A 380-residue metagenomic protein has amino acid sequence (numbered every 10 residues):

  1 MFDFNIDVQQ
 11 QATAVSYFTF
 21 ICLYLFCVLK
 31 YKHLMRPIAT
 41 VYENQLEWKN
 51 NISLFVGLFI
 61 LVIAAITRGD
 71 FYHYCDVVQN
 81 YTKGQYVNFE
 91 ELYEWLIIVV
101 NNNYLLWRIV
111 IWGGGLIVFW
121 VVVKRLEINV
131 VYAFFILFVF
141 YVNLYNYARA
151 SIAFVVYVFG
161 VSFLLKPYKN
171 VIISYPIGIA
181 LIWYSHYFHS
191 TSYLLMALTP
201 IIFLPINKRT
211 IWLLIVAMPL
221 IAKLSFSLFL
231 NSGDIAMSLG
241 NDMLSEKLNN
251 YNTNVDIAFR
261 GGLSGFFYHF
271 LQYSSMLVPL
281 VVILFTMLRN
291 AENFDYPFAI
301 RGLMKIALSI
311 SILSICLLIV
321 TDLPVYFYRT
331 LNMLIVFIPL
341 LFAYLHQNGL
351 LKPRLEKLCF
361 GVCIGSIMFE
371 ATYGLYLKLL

Functional and structural regions predicted by a protein language model:
M1-A12, H33-W112, L375-L380: TM-lumen/periplasm interface segments of multi-pass membrane proteins, especially the first transmembrane helix
F20-P37, L116, M276-P297: Hydrophobic, aromatic-rich transmembrane alpha-helices and their immediate juxtamembrane boundary segments
Y42-N44, W48, T67, Y72-E94 (+3 more regions): Alpha-helical transmembrane segments and terminal signal-anchor/GPI-anchor hydrophobic tails, characterized by long
V110-L126: Transmembrane-helix motifs of polytopic, lipid-linked glycan transferases
V123-F138: Transmembrane-helix signature of polytopic, membrane-embedded enzymes that assemble or transfer cell-envelope glycans
F140-N143, Y175-I201, L318: Membrane-interface alpha helices of multi-pass inner-membrane proteins
Y145-I152: Short acidic/glycine- and proline-prone juxtamembrane loop motifs at membrane-interface regions of multi-pass membrane
F154-S174: Membrane-interface transmembrane helices that cradle and orient dolichyl/undecaprenyl
